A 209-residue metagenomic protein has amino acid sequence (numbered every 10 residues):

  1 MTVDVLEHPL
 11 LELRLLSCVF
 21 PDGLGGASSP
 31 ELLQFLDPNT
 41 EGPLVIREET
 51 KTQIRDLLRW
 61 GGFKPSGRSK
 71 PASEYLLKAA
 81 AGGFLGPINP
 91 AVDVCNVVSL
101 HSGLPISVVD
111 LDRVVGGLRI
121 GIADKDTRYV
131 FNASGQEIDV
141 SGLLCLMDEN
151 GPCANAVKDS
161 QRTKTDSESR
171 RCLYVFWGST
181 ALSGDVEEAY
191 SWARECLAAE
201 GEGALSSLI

Functional and structural regions predicted by a protein language model:
M1-I209: Charge-biased, low-complexity intrinsically disordered regions
